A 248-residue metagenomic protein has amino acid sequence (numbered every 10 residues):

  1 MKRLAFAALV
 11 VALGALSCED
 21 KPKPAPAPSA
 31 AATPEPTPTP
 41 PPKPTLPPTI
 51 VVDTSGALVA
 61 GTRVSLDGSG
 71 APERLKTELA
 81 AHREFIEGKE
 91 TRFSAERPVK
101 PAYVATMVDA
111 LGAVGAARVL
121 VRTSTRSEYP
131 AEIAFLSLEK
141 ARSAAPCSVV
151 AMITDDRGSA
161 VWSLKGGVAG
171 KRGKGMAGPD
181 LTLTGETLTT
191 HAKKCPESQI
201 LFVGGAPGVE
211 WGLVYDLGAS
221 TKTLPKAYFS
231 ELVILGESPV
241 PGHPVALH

Functional and structural regions predicted by a protein language model:
M1-A8: Bacterial N-terminal signal peptides that target proteins for export
V11: Structured alpha-helical
G14-S17: C-terminal motif of bacterial Sec signal peptides marking the signal peptidase cleavage site
D20-H248: Long, low-hydrophobicity, acidic/polar, solvent-exposed interaction domains
